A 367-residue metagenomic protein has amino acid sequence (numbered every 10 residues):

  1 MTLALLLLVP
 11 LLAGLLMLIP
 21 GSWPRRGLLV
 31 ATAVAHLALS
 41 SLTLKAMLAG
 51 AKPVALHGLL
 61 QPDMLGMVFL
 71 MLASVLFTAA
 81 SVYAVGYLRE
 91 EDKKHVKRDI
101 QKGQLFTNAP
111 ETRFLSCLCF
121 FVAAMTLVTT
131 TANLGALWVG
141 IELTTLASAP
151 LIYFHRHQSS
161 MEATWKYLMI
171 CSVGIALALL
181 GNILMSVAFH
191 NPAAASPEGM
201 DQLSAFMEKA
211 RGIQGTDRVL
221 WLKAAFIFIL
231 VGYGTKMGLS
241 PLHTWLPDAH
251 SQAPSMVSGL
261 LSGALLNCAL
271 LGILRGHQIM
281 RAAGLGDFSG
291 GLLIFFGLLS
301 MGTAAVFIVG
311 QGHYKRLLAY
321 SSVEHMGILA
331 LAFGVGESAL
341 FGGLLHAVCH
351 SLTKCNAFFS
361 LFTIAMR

Functional and structural regions predicted by a protein language model:
M1-L5, L12-S116: Transmembrane helix-loop-helix hairpins at membrane boundaries of multipass inner-membrane proteins
L6-L7, M17, M237, H243: Hydrophobic alpha-helical transmembrane segments of integral membrane proteins, especially lipid-exposed positions
L7, R26-L29, L70, L115 (+5 more regions): Hydrophobic/aromatic positions within or immediately flanking transmembrane alpha-helices of multi-pass small-molecule
V34-A49, F121-A124, I175-A176, L265-A269: A generic, lipid-embedded transmembrane alpha helix
L37, T78, C119-V122, L146-A147 (+1 more regions): Small-residue-rich packing faces within the transmembrane alpha-helices of Major Facilitator Superfamily
S116-C119, L345: Alpha-helical transmembrane segments of multi-pass membrane proteins
A123-G135, A149-R367: Hydrophobic transmembrane alpha-helices and their helix-loop junctions in integral membrane proteins
